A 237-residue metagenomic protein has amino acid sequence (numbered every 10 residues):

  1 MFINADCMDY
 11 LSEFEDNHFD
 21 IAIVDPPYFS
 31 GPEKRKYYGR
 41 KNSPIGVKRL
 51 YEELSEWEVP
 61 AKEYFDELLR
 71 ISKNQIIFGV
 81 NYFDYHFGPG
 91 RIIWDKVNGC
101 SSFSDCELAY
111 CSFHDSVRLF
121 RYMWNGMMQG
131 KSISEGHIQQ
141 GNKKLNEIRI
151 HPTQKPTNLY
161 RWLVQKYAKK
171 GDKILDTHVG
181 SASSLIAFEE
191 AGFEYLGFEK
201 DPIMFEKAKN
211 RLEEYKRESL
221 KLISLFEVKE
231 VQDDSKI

Functional and structural regions predicted by a protein language model:
M1-D9, K221-L222: Conserved SAM-binding strand-loop segment of SAM-dependent methyltransferases
N4, M8, K62, T157-R161: Short, well-ordered alpha-helical scaffold segments within catalytic/effector domains
F14-V24, Y28-Y51, L69-I237: Class I S-adenosyl-L-methionine
V47-K62: A short acidic, glycine-rich active-site loop that binds or catalyzes chemistry on phosphate/adenosine moieties
E58-N74: A short glycine-rich, Lys/Arg-flanked "PGG" loop and its adjoining helix->strand segment in the class I
